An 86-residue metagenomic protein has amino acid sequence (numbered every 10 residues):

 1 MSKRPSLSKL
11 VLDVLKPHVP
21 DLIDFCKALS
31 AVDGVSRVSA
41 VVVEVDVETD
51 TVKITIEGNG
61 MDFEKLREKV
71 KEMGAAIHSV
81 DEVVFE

Functional and structural regions predicted by a protein language model:
M1-E86: Long, contiguous binding/interaction regions
